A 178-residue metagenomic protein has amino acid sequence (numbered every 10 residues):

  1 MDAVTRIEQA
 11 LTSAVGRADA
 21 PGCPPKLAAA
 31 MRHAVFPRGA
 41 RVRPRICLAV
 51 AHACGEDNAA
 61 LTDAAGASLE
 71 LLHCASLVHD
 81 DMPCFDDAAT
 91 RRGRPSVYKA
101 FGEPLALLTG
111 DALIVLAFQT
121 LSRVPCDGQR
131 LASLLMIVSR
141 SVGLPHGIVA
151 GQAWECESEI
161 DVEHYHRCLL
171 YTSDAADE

Functional and structural regions predicted by a protein language model:
M1-A65, L72, V78, C84-D87 (+2 more regions): Conserved N-terminal diphosphate/IPP-binding helix and adjacent helical/loop segment of trans-prenyltransferase domains
Q9, L107, D111-V115, Q119 (+2 more regions): Residues on a specific face of well-ordered alpha-helices
P24, T62, G102, A106 (+2 more regions): Membrane-interface starts of transmembrane alpha-helices
I46, A117, G151: Residue-level signal for inorganic ion chemistry
D87-A112, E159-L170: Divalent-cation-assisted or electrostatically stabilized phosphate/pyrophosphate-binding catalytic cores
A112-P125, V138-S141, P145, S173: Histidine- and acidic-residue-rich, metal-dependent catalytic cores
C126-R167: Histidine/acidic-rich helix-loop-helix segments that form or flank divalent-metal centers in metalloenzyme catalytic
Y171-E178: Conserved small/polar residues in nucleotide/adenosyl-binding loops
